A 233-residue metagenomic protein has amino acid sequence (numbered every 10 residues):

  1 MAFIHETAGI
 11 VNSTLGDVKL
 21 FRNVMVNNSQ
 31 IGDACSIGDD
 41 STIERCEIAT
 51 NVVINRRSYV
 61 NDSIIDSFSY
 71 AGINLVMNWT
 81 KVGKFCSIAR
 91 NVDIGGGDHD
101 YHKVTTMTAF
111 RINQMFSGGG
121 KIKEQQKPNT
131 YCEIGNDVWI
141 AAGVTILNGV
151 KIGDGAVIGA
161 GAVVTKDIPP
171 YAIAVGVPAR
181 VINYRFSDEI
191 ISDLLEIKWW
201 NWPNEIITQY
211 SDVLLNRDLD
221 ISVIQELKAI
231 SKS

Functional and structural regions predicted by a protein language model:
F3, G9, T14-N148: Flexible, glycine/small-residue-enriched loop-and-beta-strand segment within the central core of proteins
H102, T106-L147, P178-S233: C-terminal segments of enzyme domains that contribute to small-molecule binding surfaces
D137, G155, A172: Catalytic-loop signature of eukaryotic-like protein kinases
I146-A156, T165: Beta-rich strand-turn-strand
I158, G176: Conserved G/P- and acidic residue-centered "switch" motifs that form tight phosphate/ATP-binding loops in soluble
G159, V164-T165, V181-I182: Short hydrophobic beta-strand segments in globular cytosolic domains
D167-Y171: Gly/Pro- and small hydrophobic-enriched strand-loop and loop-to-helix capping segments that sit at the rims
